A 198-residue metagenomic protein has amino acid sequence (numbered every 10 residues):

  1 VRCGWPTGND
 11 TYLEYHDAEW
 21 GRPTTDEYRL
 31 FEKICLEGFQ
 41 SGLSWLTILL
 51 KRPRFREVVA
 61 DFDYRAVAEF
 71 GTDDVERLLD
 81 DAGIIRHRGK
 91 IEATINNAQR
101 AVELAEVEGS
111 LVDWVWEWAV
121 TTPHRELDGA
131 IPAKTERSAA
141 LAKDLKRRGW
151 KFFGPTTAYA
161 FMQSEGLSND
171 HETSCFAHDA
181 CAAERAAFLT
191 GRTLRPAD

Functional and structural regions predicted by a protein language model:
V1-D198: HhH-family (HhH-GPD) DNA N-glycosylase catalytic core used in base-excision repair
